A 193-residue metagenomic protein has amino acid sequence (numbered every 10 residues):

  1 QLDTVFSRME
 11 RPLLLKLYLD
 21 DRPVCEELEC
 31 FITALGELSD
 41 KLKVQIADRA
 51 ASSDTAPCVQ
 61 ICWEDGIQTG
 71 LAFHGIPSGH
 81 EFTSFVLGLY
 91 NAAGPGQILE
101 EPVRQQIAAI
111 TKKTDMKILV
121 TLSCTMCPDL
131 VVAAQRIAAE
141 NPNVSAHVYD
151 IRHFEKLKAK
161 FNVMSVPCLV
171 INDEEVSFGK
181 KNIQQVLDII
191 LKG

Functional and structural regions predicted by a protein language model:
Q1-P12, S84-T111: N-terminal leader/targeting and pre-domain segments
L2-S39, A108-P142: Local sequence-structure signature of Cys/Sec-based thiol-disulfide redox active-site neighborhoods
P12, A50-L71, K158-N172: Structural micro-motif
L14-K16, Q45, Q60: Short, conserved beta-strand segments within well-ordered enzyme catalytic domains that often line or immediately flank
D20, D40-A51, P142-K156: Thiol-based oxidoreductase modules, predominantly thioredoxin-like and allied folds used for disulfide exchange
R22, I76, T121-C124, I151-R152 (+1 more regions): Short, surface-exposed acidic/glycine-rich loop or hinge patches that mediate macromolecular interfaces
I61-G96, V170-G193: Non-catalytic, surface beta->alpha helical segment in thiol-disulfide oxidoreductase systems
C127-G193: Structured core of small recognition/catalytic domains
